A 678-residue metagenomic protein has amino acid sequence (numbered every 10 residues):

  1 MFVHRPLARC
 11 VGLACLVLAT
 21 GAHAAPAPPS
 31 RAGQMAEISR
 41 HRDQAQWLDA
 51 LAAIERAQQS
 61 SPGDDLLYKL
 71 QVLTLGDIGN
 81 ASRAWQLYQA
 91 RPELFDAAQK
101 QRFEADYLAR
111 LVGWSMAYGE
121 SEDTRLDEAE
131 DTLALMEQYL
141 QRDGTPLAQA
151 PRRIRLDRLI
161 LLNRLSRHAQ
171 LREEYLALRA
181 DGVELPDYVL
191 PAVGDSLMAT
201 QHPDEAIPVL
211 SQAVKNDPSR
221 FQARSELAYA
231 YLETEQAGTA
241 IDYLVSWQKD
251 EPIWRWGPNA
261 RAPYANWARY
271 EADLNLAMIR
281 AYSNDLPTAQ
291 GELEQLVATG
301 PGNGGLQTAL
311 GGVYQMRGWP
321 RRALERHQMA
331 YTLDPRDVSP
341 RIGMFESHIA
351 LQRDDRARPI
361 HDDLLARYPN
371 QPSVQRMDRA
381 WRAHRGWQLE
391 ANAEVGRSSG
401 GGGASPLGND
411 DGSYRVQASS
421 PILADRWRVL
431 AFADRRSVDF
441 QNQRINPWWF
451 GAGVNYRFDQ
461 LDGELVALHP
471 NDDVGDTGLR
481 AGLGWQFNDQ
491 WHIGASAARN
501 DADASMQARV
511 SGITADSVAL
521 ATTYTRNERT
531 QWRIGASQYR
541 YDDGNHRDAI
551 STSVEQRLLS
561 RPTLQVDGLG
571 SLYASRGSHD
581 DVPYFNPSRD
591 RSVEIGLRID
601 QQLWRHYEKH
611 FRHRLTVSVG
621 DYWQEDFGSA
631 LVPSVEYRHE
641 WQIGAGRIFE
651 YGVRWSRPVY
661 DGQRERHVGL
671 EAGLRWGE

Functional and structural regions predicted by a protein language model:
F2-H23: Gram-negative bacterial Sec-dependent N-terminal signal peptides
P26-E37, H41, R56, L70-E678: Gram-negative and organellar
D49: Short phosphate-engaging motifs
